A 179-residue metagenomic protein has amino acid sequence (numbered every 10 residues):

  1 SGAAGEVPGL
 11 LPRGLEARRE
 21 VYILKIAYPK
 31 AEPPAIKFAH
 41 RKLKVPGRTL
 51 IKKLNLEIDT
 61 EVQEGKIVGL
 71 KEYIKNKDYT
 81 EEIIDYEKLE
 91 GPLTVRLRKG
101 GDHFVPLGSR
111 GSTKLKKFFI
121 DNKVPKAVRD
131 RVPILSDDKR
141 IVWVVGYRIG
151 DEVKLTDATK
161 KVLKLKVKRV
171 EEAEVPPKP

Functional and structural regions predicted by a protein language model:
S1-P179: AMP-forming adenylation/ATP pyrophosphatase catalytic core
